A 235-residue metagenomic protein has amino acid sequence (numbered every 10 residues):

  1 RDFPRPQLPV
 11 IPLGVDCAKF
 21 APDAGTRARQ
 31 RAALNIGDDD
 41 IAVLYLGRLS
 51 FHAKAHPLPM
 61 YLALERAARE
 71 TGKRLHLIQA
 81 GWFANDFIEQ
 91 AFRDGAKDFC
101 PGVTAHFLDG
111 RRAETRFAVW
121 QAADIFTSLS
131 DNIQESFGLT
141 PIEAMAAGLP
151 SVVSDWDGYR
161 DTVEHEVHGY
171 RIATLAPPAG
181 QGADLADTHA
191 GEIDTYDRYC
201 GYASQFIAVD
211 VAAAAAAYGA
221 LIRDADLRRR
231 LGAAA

Functional and structural regions predicted by a protein language model:
R1-G25: Donor nucleotide-sugar binding/catalytic pocket of nucleotide-sugar-dependent glycosyltransferases
D16-G110: Conserved catalytic-core segment of nucleotide-activated headgroup transferases in glycan assembly
G110-A113, A118-A123: Short alpha-helical donor nucleotide-sugar binding micro-motif in glycosyltransferases
Q121-E135, L149: Acidic donor-binding loop of glycosyltransferase active sites
G138-P141, Y159: Short glycine/serine-rich donor-binding loops of glycosyltransferases
P150-V153, V163, Y170-R171: Short hydrophobic beta-strand element within catalytic cores of glycosyltransferases and related nucleotide-activated
A176-R229: C-terminal "capping" alpha-helix adjacent to the active site of nucleotide-linked donor transferases in cell-envelope
